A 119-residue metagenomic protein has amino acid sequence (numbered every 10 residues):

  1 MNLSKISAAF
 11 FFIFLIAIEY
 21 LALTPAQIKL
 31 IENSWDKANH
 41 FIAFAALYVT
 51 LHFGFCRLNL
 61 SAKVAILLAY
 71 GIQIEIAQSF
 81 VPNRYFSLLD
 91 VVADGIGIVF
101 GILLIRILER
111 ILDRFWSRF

Functional and structural regions predicted by a protein language model:
M1-F53, L67: "…centered on the first transmembrane helix and the immediately adjacent amphipathic helix/loop
M1-P25, L89-F119: Terminal transmembrane helix and immediately flanking juxtamembrane interfaces of multi-pass membrane proteins
L3-I6, C56-V64, L88: Membrane-helix interface segments
L30-N33, N59-V64, S117-F119: Membrane-interface helix-loop junctions in multi-pass transporters/channels
I31-K37, I74-I96: Interfacial helix-loop-helix junctions of multi-pass membrane proteins
I42-R57, I98-E109: Membrane-interfacial alpha-helical segments at the cytosolic side of multi-pass membrane proteins
F55-N59, A77, V81, Y85 (+2 more regions): Membrane-interfacial segments
K63-Q73: Hydrophobic alpha-helical membrane segments
